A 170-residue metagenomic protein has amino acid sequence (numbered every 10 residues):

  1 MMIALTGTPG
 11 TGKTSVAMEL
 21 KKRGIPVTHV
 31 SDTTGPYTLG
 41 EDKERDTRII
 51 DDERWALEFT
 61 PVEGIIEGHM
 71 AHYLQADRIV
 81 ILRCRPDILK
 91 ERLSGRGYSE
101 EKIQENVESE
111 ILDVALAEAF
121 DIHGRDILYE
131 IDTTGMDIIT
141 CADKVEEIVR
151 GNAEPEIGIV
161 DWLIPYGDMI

Functional and structural regions predicted by a protein language model:
L5: Hydrophobic anchor at the beta1->P-loop junction of P-loop NTPases
T8: P-loop (Walker A) phosphate-binding loop of NTP-binding proteins
T11: ATP-binding Walker
T14: Walker A/P-loop
R23-L74, I164-Y166: ATP-dependent small-molecule kinase phosphotransfer cores that center on conserved nucleotide phosphate-binding segments
G64, I79-I81: Short, well-ordered beta-strand core segments
C84-Y129, T133, R150: A glycine- and Lys/Arg-enriched "phosphate-lid" helix/loop adjacent to the NTP-binding pocket of small-molecule kinases
F120-I170: NTP-dependent small-molecule kinase module
